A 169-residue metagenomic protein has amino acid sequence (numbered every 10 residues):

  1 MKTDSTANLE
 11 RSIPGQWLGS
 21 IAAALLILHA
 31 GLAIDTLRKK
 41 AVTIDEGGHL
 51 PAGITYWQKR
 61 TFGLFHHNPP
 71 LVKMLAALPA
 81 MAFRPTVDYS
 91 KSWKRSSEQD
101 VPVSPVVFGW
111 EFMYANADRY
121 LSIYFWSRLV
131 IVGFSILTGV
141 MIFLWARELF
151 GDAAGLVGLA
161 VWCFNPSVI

Functional and structural regions predicted by a protein language model:
M1-G15: Short, intrinsically disordered terminal tails adjacent to the first/last structured region
W17-E46, Q58-T61, T86: Transmembrane signal-anchor helices characteristic of membrane glycosylation enzymes that use polyprenol
L18, A23, S90-W110, I142-F164: Transmembrane-helix signature of polytopic, membrane-embedded enzymes that assemble or transfer cell-envelope glycans
I27, G31-I34, L75, L129 (+1 more regions): Hydrophobic residues within the alpha-helical transmembrane core of Major Facilitator Superfamily
K40, N68, S122-G133, V157 (+2 more regions): Membrane-embedded glycan-lipid processing machinery
P51, K73, A77, V140-L144 (+1 more regions): Transmembrane alpha-helix boundary and packing residues in multipass membrane permease domains and related
G63-V130: Interfacial juxtamembrane loops and adjacent helix segments that form the catalytic/substrate-binding surfaces
L129-L149: Transmembrane-helix motifs of polytopic, lipid-linked glycan transferases
